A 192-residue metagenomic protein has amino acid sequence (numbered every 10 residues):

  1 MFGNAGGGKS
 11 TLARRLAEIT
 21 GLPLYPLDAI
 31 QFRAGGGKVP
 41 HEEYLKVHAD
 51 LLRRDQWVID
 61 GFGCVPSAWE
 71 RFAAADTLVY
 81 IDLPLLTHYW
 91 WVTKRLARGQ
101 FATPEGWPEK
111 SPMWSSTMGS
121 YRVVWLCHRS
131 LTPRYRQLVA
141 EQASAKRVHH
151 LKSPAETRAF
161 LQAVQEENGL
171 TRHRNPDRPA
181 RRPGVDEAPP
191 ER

Functional and structural regions predicted by a protein language model:
F2: Residues at the beta-strand->loop junction immediately N-terminal to the Walker
A5: The conserved Walker
K9: Conserved lysine of the Walker
L12: Hydrophobic positions on the alpha1 helix immediately C-terminal to the Walker A/P-loop
I19, V123-R192: NTP-dependent small-molecule kinase module
I19-Y25: Post-Walker A helix-loop "phosphate-sensing" segment adjacent to the P-loop in P-loop NTPases
Y25-T77: Conserved nucleotide-sensing/catalytic segment adjacent to the nucleotide-binding pocket in NTP-handling enzymes
L83-L131, T171: A glycine- and Lys/Arg-enriched "phosphate-lid" helix/loop adjacent to the NTP-binding pocket of small-molecule kinases
